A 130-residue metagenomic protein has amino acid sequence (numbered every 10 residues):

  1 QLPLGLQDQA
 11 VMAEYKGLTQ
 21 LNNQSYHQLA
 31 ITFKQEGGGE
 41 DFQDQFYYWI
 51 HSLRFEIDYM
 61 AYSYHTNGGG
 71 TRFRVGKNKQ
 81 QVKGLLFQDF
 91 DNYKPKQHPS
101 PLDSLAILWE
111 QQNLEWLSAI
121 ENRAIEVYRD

Functional and structural regions predicted by a protein language model:
P3-K16, F42, G70-R74: A short, amphipathic edge element
K16-T19, S63: Short, solvent-exposed loop/turn elements at beta->coil junctions and helix N-caps that rim active or binding pockets
S25-V127: Gly/Pro-enriched, hydrophobic low-complexity segments that function as extracytoplasmic propeptides/linkers
